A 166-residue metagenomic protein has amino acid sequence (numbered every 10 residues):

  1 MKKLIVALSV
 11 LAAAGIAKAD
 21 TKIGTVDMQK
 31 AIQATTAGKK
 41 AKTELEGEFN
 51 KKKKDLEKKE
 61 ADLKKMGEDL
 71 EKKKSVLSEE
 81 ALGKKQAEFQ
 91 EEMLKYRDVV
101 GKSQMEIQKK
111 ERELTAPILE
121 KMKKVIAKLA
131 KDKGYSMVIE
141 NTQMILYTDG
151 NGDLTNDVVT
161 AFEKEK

Functional and structural regions predicted by a protein language model:
L4-A13: Sec-dependent N-terminal signal peptides
G15-A19: Sec/Tat signal peptide C-region and signal peptidase I cleavage site
D20-I145: Amphipathic alpha-helical segments
